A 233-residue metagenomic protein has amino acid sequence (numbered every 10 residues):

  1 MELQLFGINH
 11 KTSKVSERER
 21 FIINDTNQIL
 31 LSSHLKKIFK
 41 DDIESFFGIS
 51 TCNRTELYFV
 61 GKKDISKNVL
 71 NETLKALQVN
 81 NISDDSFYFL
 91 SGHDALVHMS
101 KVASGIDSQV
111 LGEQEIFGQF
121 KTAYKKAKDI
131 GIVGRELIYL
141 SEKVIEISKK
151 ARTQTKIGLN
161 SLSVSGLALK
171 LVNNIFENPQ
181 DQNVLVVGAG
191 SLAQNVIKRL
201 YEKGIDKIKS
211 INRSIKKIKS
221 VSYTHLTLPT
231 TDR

Functional and structural regions predicted by a protein language model:
M1-S108: A glycine-rich (often HGG/GG-containing) alpha/beta subdomain
E2, Q182-N183, K207: Residues that mark the start of a beta-strand
I82-I175, P179: Glycine/serine-rich phosphate-binding loop and adjoining beta1-alpha1 elements at the start of nucleotide-handling
S165, L169-I175, D181-Y201: Glycine-rich adenosine-cofactor-binding loop
I205-S222: NAD(P)-binding Rossmann-fold cofactor-contacting core
T224-T230: Conserved small/polar residues in nucleotide/adenosyl-binding loops
